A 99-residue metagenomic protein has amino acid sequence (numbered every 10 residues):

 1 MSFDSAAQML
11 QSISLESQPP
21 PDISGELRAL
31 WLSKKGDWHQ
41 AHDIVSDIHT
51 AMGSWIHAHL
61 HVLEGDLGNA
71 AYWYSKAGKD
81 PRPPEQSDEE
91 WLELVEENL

Functional and structural regions predicted by a protein language model:
S2, L30-W38: Helix-turn-helix repeat elements of alpha-solenoid scaffolds
Q8-D22, D43-S46: TPR-adjacent "capping" and linker segments in tetratricopeptide-repeat scaffold/adaptor proteins
L10, E26, W38, I44-S46 (+1 more regions): Inward-facing hydrophobic residues that define packing positions of alpha-helical scaffold repeats
P19-G25, H49-S54: Generic helix N-cap/helix-start motif at coil->alpha-helix transitions
H49-A51, L63-E85: TPR/TPR-like (Sel1-like) alpha-helical repeat modules
Q86-L99: Terminal, low-structured helical/coil segments at or just beyond the last alpha-helical repeat
